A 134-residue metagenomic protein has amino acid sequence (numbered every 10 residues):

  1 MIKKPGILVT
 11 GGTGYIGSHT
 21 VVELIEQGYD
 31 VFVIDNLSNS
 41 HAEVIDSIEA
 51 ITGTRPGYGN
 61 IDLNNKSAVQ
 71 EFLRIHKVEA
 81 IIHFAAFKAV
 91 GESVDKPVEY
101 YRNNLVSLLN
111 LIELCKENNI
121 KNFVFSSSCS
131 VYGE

Functional and structural regions predicted by a protein language model:
M1-E134: N-terminal Rossmann-like NAD(P)+-binding domain of SDR-like oxidoreductases, especially those catalyzing
